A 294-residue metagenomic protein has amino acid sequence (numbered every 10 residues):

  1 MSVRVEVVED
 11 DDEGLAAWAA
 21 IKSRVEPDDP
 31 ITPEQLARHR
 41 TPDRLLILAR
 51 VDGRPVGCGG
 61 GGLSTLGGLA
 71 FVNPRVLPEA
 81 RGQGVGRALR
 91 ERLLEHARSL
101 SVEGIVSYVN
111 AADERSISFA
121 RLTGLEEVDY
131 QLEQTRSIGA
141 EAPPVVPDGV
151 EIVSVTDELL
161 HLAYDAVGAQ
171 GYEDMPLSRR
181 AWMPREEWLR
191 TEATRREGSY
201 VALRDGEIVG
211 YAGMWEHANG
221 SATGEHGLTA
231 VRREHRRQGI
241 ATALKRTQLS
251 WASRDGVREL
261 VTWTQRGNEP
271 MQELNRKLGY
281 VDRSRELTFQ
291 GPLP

Functional and structural regions predicted by a protein language model:
M1-A37, R50, V146-R180: Short amphipathic alpha-helix that is part of the acyltransferase structural core
V8-D11, K22-A111, I208-R232: Conserved donor-binding loop and adjoining core beta-sheet/short helix segment in diverse acyl/aminoacyl transferases
T65-G67, P78-E151, L287-G291: Acyl-donor-binding surface of acyltransferase catalytic domains
G82-E95, V231, R237-S250, E273 (+1 more regions): Conserved acetyl-CoA-binding loop-helix of GNAT-fold acetyltransferases
G84, G206, G239, G256 (+1 more regions): Conserved G/P- and acidic residue-centered "switch" motifs that form tight phosphate/ATP-binding loops in soluble
T123-A142, S250, D255-P294: Active-site/acyl-donor-binding loops of N-acyltransferases
R190-A243, T247: Glycine/small-residue-rich hydrophobic helix-like segments
